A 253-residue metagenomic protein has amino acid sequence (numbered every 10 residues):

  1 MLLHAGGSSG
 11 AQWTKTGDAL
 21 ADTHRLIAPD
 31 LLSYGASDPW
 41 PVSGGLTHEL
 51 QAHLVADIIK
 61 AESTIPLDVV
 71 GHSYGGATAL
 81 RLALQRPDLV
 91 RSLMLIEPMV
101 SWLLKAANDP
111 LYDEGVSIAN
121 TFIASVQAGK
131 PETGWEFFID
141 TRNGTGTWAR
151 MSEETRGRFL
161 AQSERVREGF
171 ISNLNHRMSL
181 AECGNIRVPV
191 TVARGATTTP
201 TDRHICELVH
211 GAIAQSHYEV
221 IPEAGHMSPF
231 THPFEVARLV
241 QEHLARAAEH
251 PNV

Functional and structural regions predicted by a protein language model:
M1-G44, I58, I65: Conserved HGGG/HGGXW glycine-rich cap/lid loop of the alpha/beta-hydrolase fold
L3-A5, S73, G195: Glycine-rich His-Gly loop
D30-G35, M99, A224-G225: Short beta-to-alpha linker loops that shape the active-site pocket of alpha/beta-hydrolase fold enzymes
E49-L67: Conserved acidic catalytic loop of the alpha/beta-hydrolase fold
I65-A106: Conserved hydrolase catalytic core segment
A128-R167: Conserved alpha/beta-hydrolase catalytic His-Asp/Glu region
T155-G211, H217-V220: Conserved serine/cysteine hydrolase catalytic core
I221-A237: Catalytic histidine-centered segment of alpha/beta-hydrolase-like enzymes
